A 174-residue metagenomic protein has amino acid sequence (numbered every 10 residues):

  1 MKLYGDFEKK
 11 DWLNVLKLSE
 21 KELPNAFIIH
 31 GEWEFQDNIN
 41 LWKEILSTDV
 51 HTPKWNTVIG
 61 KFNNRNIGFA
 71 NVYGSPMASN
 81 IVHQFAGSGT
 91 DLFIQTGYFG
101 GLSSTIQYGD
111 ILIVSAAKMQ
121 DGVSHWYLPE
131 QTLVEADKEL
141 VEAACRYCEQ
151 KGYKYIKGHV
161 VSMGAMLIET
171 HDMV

Functional and structural regions predicted by a protein language model:
M1-V134, K138-E142: Metabolite-binding pocket within alpha/beta catalytic cores that recognizes anionic/polar moieties
V134-V174: Active-site rim beta-loop-alpha module in soluble metabolic enzymes
